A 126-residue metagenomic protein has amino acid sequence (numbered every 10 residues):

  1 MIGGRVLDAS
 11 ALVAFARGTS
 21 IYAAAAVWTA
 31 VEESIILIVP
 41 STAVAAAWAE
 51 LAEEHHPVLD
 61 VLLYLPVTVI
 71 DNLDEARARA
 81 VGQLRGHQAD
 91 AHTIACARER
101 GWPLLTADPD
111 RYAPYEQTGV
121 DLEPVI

Functional and structural regions predicted by a protein language model:
M1-I38, A49-V61, I126: Short, well-structured N-terminal submotif of metal-dependent ribonuclease cores
I2, I94, R98-I126: Acidic, PIN/NYN-like endoribonuclease modules and their adjacent C-terminal/linker elements
A11, A43, R77, H92-T93 (+1 more regions): Alpha-helix capping/helix-boundary segments
A30-V31, L63, A97, Y115: A generic structural signal for well-ordered alpha-helical segments
E33-L37, V67-T68, E99-P103: Short active-site oxyanion
L63-R85: Acidic catalytic patch
R85-A91: Short, repeating "repeat-unit edge" segments in beta-repeat architectures
